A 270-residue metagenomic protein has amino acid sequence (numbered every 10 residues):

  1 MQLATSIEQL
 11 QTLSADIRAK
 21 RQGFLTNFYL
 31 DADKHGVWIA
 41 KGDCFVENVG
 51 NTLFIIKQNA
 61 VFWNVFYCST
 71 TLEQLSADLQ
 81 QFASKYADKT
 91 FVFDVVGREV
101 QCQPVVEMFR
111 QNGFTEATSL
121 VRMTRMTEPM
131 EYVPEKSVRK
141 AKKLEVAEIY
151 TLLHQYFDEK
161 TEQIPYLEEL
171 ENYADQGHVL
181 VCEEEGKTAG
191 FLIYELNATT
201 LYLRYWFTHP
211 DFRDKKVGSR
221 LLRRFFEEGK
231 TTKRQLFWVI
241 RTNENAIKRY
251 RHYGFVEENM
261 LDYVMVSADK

Functional and structural regions predicted by a protein language model:
M1-L30, L120, Y132-E162: Short amphipathic alpha-helix that is part of the acyltransferase structural core
T26-F82, Y86, L192-R204, H209-P210: Conserved donor-binding loop and adjoining core beta-sheet/short helix segment in diverse acyl/aminoacyl transferases
I39-E47, V179-E183, W238: Cytosolic beta-strand hydrophobic patch enriched in CBS
T70-P134, L261-V266: Acyl-donor-binding surface of acyltransferase catalytic domains
T71-K85, T208, D214-E227, K248-H252: Conserved acetyl-CoA-binding loop-helix of GNAT-fold acetyltransferases
F93-V96, L203, Q235-V239: Conserved hydrophobic beta-strand within the GNAT/NAT acetyltransferase core sheet that lines the active-site cleft
V105-F109, R249-R251, F255: Conserved active-site tyrosine of GNAT-family acetyltransferases
P134-L201: Flexible, substrate/cofactor-facing loop regions flanked by secondary structure within enzyme catalytic domains
